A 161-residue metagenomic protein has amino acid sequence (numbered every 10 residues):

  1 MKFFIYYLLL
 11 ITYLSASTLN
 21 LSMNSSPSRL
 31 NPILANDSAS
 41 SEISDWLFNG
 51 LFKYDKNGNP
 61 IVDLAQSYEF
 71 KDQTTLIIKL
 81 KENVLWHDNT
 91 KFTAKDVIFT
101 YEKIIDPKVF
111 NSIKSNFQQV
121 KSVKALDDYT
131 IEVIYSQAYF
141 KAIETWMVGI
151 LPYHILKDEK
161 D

Functional and structural regions predicted by a protein language model:
F3-L14: Sec-dependent N-terminal signal peptides
S22-K71, E102, V109: N-terminal lobe/hinge region of extracytoplasmic solute-binding protein
P27-R29, G58, V84-L85, I104 (+1 more regions): Solvent-exposed loop/turn segments at secondary-structure junctions within structured extracellular/periplasmic domains
E42, W46, D63, K79 (+4 more regions): Extracytoplasmic/secreted proteins, especially bacterial periplasmic and envelope-associated proteins
S67-F110, E132: Aromatic- and charge-enriched surface segment that lines or borders ligand/interaction sites
E69, S115-D158: Surface-exposed binding/hinge segments that line and control ligand-binding clefts or catalytic entry sites
